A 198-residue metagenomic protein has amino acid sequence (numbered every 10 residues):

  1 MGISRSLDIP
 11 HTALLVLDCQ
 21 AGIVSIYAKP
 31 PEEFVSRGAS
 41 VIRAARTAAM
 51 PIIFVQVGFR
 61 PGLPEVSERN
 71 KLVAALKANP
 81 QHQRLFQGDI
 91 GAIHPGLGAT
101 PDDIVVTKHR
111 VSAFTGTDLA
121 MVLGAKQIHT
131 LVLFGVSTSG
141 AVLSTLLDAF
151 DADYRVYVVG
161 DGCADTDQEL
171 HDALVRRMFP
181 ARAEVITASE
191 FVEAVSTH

Functional and structural regions predicted by a protein language model:
M1-A13, S40-A48, A74-H198: Active-site-adjacent betaalpha module
A13-C19: Acidic-leg catalytic submotif of subtilisin-like serine proteases
C19, Q56-V57, G160: A cross-domain feature marking catalytic cores of carbohydrate-active enzymes and several ubiquitous metabolic/repair
Q20-I26: Short acidic, Gly/Ser-rich segments with clustered Asp/Glu that frequently serve as metal-coordination loops in enzyme
G22, R60, D165: Active-site loop signature of alpha/beta-hydrolase-fold enzymes
A28-A45: …and closely analogous acidic/polar surface helices at protein-protein or active-site interfaces in A-domain-like
A45-E65: Von Willebrand factor
E65-V73: Short, flexible, mixed-charge acidic loops at enzyme active sites
